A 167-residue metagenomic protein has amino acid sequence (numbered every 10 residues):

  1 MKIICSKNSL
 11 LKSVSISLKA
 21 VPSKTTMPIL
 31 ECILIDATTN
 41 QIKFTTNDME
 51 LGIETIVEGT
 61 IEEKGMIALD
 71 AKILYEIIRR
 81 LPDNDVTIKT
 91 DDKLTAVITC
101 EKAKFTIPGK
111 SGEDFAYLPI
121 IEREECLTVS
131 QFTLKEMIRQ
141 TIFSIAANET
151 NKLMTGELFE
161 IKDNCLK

Functional and structural regions predicted by a protein language model:
M1-K167: Structural preference for solvent-exposed beta-strand-turn elements and adjacent flexible terminal/loop segments within
